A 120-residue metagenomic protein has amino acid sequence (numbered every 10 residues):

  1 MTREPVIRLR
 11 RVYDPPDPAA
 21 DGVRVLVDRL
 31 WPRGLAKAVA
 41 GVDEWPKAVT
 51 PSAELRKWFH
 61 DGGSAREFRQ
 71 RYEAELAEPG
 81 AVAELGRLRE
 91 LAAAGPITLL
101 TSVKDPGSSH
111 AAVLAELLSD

Functional and structural regions predicted by a protein language model:
M1-D120: Residues lining hydrophobic/aromatic ligand-binding pockets adjacent to catalytic sites
